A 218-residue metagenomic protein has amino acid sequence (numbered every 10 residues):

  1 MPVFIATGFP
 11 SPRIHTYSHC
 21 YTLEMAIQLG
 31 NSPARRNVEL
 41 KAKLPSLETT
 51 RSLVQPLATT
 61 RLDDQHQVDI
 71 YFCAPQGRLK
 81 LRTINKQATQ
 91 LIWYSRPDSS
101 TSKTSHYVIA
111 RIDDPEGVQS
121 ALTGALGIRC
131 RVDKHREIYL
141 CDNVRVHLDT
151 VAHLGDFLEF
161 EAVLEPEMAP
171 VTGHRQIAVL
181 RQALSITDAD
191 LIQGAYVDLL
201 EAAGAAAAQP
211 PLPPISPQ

Functional and structural regions predicted by a protein language model:
I5-A6: Intrinsic disorder/low-complexity segments
I14-T22: Intrinsically disordered, low-complexity terminal segments enriched in Ser/Thr
Y21-V144, L184-Q218: N-terminal strand-loop-strand beta-hairpin
R35, G117, K134, G155 (+1 more regions): Residues forming well-ordered secondary-structure scaffolds
I128, V132-P166, P170: Conserved, surface-exposed functional patches that form binding/active-site neighborhoods
M168-I192: Mixed-charge, glycine-accented linear interaction segment located at domain edges/termini
